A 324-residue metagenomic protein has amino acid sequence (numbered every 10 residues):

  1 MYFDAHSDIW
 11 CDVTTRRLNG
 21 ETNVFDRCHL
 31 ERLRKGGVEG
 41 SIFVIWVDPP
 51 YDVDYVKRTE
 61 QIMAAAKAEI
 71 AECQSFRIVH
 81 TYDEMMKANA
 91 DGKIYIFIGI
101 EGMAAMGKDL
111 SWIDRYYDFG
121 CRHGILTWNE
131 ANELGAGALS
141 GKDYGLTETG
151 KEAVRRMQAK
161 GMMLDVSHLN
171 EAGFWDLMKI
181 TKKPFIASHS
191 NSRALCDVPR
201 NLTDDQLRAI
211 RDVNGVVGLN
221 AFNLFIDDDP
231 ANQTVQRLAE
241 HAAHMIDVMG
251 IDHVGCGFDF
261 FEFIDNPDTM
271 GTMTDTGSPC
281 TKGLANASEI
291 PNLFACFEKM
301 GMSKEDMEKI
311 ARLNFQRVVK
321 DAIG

Functional and structural regions predicted by a protein language model:
M1-P230, A239, A243-I246, H253 (+3 more regions): Extended, charged catalytic domains and RNA/DNA-binding interfaces, predominantly in divalent-metal-using enzymes
I42, G255-G257, D306-A311: Conserved active-site loop/cleft motifs that coordinate metal ions or position small ligands
A221, M249-M273, G283: Short acidic/histidine-rich active-site segments
D229-V235, G271-L284, F297-D306: Outer-membrane beta-barrel pore domains
I246-V248, S303: Hydrophobic alpha-helical segments and their boundary regions
K282-G324: Mid-to-C-terminal alpha-helical segments outside catalytic/metal-binding sites
